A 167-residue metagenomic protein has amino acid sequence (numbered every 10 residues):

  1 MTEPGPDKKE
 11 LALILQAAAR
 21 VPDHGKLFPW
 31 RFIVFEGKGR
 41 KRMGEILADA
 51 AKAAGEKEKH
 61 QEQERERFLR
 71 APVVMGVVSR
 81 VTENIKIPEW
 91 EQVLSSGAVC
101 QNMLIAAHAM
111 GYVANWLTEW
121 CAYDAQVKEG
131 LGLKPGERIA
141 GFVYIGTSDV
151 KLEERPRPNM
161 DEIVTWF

Functional and structural regions predicted by a protein language model:
M1-R70, F167: N-terminal amphipathic, basic helical "cap/leader" segment at the start of enzyme domains
A18, M75, V81-E129: Small-aliphatic-rich amphipathic alpha-helix that forms the alpha element of a beta-alpha
L47-E56, K86-E91, L131: Short, surface-exposed loop/helix-turn segments at secondary-structure junctions that function as lids/hinges flanking
R67, V74-V78, F142-Y144: Conserved hydrophobic/aromatic beta-strand scaffold that supports enzyme active sites
V127-A140: Short, electropositive alpha-helical surface patch
I139-F167: C-terminal helix-cap and adjacent tail motif
